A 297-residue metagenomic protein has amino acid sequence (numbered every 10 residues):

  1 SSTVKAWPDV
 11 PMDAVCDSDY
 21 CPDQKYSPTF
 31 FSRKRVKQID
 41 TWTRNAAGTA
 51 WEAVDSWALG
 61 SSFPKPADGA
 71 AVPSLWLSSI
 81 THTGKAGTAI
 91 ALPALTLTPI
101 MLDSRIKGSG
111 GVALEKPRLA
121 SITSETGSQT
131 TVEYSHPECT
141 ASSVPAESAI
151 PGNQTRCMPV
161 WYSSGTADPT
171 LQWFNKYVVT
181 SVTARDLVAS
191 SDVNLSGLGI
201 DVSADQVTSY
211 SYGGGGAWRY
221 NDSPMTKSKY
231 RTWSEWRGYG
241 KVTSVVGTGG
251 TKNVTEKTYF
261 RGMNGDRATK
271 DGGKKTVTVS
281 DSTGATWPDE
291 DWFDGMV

Functional and structural regions predicted by a protein language model:
S1-V297: Non-catalytic interaction/targeting regions
